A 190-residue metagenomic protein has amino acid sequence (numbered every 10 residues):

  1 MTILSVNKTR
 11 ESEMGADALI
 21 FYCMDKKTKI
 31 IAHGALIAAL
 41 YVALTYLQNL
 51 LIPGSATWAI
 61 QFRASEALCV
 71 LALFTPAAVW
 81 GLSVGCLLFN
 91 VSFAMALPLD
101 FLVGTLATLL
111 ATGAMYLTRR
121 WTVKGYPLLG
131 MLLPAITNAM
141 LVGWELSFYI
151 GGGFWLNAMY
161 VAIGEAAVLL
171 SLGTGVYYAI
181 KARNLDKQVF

Functional and structural regions predicted by a protein language model:
K8-F21: Positively charged N-terminal leader segments that act as targeting/secretion signals
C23-L73, A77: Hydrophobic transmembrane alpha-helices
L40-Y41, L82-N90: Small-polar-interrupted transmembrane alpha-helices in polytopic inner-membrane proteins
N49-W58, L87-F190: Membrane-embedded alpha-helical hairpins and interfacial helices in multi-pass inner-membrane proteins
F62-E66, L82, A139-M140: A generic alpha-helix surface/boundary motif
L71-L82, R120-P127: Membrane-helix interface "capping/anchor" motifs
